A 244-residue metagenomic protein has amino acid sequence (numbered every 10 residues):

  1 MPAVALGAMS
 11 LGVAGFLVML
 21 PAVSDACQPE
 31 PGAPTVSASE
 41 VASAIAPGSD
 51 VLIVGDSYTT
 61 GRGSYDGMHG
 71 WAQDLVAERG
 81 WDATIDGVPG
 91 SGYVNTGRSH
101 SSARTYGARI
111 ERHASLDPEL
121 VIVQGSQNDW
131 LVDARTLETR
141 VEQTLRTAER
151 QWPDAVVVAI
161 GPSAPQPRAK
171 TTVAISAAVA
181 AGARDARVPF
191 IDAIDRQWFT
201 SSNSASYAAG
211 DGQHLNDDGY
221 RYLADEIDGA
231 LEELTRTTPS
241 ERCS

Functional and structural regions predicted by a protein language model:
M1-A22, E226-S244: Conserved catalytic region of serine esterases and O-acyltransferases that act on ester linkages in lipids
P21-G92, R112: Serine-esterase "nucleophile elbow" of acetyl-processing enzymes
D50-G55, T59, D82-G87, E119-G125 (+2 more regions): Structural recognition of the beta-strand scaffold that forms the well-ordered cores of secreted hydrolase catalytic
S57-T60, V88-V94, Q127-V132, S163-P167 (+2 more regions): Solvent-exposed loop/turn segments at secondary-structure junctions within structured extracellular/periplasmic domains
A103-E138: Oxyanion-hole/transition-state-stabilizing segment in secreted/luminal serine hydrolases and related acyltransferases
A103-R104, R135-T144, T172-S176: Charged helix-capping and loop-helix junction motifs
Q124-N128, T147-A177: Active-site segments of SGNH/GDSL-like serine hydrolases that catalyze O-acetyl group transfer/hydrolysis on lipids
A164-S244: Catalytic His-Asp segment of secreted/periplasmic serine-dependent ester chemistry enzymes
